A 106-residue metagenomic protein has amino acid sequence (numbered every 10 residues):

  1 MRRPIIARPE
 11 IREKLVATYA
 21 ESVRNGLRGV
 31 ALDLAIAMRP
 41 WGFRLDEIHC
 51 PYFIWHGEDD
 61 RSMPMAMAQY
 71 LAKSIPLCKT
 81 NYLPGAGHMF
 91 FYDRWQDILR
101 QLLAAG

Functional and structural regions predicted by a protein language model:
M1-F43: Alpha/beta-hydrolase
S22, D60, G87-F90: Glycine-/small-residue-rich active-site loops that bind phosphorylated ligands and cofactors
N25, M63, D93: Residue-level signal for the nucleotide or nucleotide-sugar donor/cofactor binding architecture
R28, E58-M63: Acidic catalytic loop of the alpha/beta-hydrolase fold
D46, R61-M67: Conserved alpha/beta-hydrolase "acid-adjacent" motif
D46-H49, S74-I75: Short, conserved loop/helix-junction motifs that constitute active-site signature segments in enzyme catalytic cores
I48, I54-H56, D60: Short beta-strand/loop motif that positions the catalytic acidic residue of the alpha/beta-hydrolase fold
Q69, L77-G106: Catalytic active-site module of serine/aspartate enzymes centered on a nucleophile-bearing elbow/loop
